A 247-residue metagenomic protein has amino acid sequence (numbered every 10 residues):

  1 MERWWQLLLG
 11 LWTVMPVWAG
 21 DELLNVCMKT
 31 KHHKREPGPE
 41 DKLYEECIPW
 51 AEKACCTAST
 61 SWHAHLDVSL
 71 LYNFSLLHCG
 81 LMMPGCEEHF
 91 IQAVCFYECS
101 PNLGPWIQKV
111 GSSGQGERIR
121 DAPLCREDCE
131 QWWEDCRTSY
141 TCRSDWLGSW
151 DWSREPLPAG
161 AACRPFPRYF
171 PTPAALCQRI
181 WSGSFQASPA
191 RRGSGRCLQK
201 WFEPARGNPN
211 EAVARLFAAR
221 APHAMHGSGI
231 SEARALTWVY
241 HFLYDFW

Functional and structural regions predicted by a protein language model:
R3-A19, R234-H241: Cleavable N-terminal signal peptides of Sec/SRP-targeted secreted and luminal proteins
W12-G80: Extracellular secretory-pathway ectodomains and N-terminal mature segments of eukaryotic proteins
D21-D41, L76, M83-W247: Extracellular/luminal segments of secreted precursors and ectodomains of membrane proteins
